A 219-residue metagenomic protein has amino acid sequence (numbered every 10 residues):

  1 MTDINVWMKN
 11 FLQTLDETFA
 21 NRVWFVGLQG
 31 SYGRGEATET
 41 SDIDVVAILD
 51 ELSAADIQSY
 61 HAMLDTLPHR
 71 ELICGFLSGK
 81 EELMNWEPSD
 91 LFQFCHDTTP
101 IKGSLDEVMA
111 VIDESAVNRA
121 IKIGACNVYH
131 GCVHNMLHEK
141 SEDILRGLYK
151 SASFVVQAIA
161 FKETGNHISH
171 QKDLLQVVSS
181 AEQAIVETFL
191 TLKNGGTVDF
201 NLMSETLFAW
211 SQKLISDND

Functional and structural regions predicted by a protein language model:
M1-T18, G27, R34-T40, V46-P88: Metal-dependent nucleotidyltransferase catalytic core
D3, I57-L148: Conserved NTP/Mg2+-binding pocket subregion across the NTase superfamily
N10, T14, Q93, T206-A209 (+1 more regions): Alpha-helical elements of Rossmann-like donor-binding domains used by nucleotide-donor carbohydrate transfer enzymes
S104, A110-D219: Conserved nucleotidyltransferase catalytic core and NTase-mimicking acidic/glycine-rich helix/loop elements in nucleic
